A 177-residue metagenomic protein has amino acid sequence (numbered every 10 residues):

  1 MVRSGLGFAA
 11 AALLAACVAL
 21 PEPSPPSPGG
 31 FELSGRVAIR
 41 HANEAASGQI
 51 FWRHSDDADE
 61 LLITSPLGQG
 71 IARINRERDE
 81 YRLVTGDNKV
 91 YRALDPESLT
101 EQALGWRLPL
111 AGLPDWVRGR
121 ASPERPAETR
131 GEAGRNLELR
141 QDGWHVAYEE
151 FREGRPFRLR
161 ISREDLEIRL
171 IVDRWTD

Functional and structural regions predicted by a protein language model:
G5-A16: Bacterial N-terminal signal peptides
V18-P21: Bacterial signal peptide processing site
P28, S34-R40, A58, L83-T85 (+3 more regions): Charge-rich amphipathic alpha-helical interaction elements
E32-I71: Post-signal-peptide N-terminal segment of Sec-exported extracytoplasmic proteins
I50-R53, I74-R76, A147-E150, R174: Extended lipid/amphipathic-ligand handling interfaces
A58-P109: An acidic-aromatic
D87-L139: Flexible, processing/modification-adjacent segments and terminal tails in exported/periplasmic/extracellular proteins
G119-D177: Gly/Pro-enriched, hydrophobic low-complexity segments that function as extracytoplasmic propeptides/linkers
